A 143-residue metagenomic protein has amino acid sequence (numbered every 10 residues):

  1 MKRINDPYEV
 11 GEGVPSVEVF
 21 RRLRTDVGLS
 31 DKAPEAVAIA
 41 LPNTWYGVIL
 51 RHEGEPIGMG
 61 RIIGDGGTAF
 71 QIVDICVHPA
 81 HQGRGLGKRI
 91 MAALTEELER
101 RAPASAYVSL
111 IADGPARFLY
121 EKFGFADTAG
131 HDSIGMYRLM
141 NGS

Functional and structural regions predicted by a protein language model:
M1-E35: Short amphipathic alpha-helix that is part of the acyltransferase structural core
I39-I49, A104-A106: A short helix-loop-beta-strand connector motif used in the catalytic cores of GNAT acetyltransferases and, in some
W45-G60: Conserved beta-hairpin
T68-P79, I134: Conserved acetyl-CoA binding element of GNAT-fold acetyltransferases
H81, G85-A93: Conserved acetyl-CoA pyrophosphate-binding loop and the N-cap/start of the following alpha-helix in GNAT-like
L98-A112: Conserved GNAT acetyl-CoA-binding A-motif
E121-G130: Conserved acetyl-CoA-binding loop of GNAT-fold acetyltransferases
